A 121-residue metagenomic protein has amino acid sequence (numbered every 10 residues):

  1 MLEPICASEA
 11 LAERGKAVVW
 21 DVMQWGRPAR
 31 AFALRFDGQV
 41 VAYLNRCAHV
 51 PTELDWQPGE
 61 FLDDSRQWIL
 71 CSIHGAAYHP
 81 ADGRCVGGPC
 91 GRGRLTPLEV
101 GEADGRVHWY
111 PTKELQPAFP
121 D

Functional and structural regions predicted by a protein language model:
M1-S65, H79-P80, R94-D121: N-terminal pre-ligand scaffold of iron-sulfur
C47, C71-H74: Short cysteine clusters
F61-C71, C85-G93: Short cysteine/histidine-rich metal-coordination sites, predominantly Zn2+-binding motifs
Y78-H79, G87: Short beta-strand His + acidic residue motifs that chelate non-heme Fe in jelly-roll/DSBH and cupin folds
